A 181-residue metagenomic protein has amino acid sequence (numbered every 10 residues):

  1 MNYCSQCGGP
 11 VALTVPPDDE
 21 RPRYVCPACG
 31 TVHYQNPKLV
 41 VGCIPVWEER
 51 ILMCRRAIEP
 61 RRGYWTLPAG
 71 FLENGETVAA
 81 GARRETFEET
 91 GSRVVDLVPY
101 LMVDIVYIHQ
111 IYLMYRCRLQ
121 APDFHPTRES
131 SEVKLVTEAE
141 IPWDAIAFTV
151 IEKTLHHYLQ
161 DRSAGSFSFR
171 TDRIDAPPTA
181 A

Functional and structural regions predicted by a protein language model:
M1-G42: Acidic, metal-coordinating catalytic segment for phosphate/diphosphate chemistry, firing primarily on the Nudix
Y3, R23, I44, M53 (+2 more regions): Conserved hydrophobic/aromatic beta-strand scaffold that supports enzyme active sites
S5, A12, P27, L52 (+3 more regions): Nucleotide phosphate-binding site architecture
R21, N36-V40, V46, P60-R62 (+3 more regions): Short connector loops at helix/strand junctions that flank enzyme active sites, especially segments positioning acidic
A28, R56, A69, C117 (+1 more regions): Active-site donor-binding loop signature of nucleotide-sugar glycosyltransferases
V46-E88: Conserved Nudix-box catalytic region and its N-terminal flanking loop in Nudix hydrolases and closely related
L72-H157, D161, S166-F167, T179-A181: Unchanged
T171-P177: Short, highly charged C-terminal tails/helix-capping segments
